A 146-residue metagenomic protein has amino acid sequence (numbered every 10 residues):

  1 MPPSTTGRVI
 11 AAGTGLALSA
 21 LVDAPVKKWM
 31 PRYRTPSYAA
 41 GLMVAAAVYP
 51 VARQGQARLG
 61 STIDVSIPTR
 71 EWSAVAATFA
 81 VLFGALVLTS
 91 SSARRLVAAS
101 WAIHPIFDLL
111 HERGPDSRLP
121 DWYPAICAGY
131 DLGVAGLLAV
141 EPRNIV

Functional and structural regions predicted by a protein language model:
M1-V146: Short amphipathic, positively biased membrane-proximal segments that drive organelle/inner-membrane targeting
